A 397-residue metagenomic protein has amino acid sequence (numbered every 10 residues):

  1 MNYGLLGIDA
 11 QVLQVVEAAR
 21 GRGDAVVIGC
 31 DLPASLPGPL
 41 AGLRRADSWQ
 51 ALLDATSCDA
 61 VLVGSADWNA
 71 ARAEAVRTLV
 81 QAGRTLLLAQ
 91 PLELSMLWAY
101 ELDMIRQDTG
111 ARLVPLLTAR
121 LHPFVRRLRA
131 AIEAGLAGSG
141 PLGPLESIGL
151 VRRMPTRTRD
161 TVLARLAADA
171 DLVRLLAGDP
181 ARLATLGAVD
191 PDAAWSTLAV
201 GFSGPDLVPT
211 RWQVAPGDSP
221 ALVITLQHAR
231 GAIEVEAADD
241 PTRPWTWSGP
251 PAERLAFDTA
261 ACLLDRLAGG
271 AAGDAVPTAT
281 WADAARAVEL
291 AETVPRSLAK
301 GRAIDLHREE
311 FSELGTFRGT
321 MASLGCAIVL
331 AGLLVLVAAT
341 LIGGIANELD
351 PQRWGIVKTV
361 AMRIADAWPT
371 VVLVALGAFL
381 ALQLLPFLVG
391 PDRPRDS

Functional and structural regions predicted by a protein language model:
M1-A41, F387-P391: N-terminal Rossmann-like dinucleotide-binding module
L5-A10, C30-A34, V63-D67, A89-L92 (+3 more regions): Structural motif
A41-Q107, I328-L333: Beta-loop-alpha module in the N-terminal Rossmann-like domain of NAD(P)-dependent dehydrogenases, especially those
T85, L92-R159, D169: A contiguous active-site-proximal alpha/beta segment in oxidoreductase catalytic domains
L117-P123, R152-A184, D283-A284, L290: Mid-domain beta-loop-alpha active-site segment that forms a flexible, acidic cofactor/metal-binding surface
L163-T242, S248-A275, E292-P295, D305-G343 (+1 more regions): Contiguous beta-strand/loop segments that form the cofactor/metal-binding neighborhood of enzyme cores
G270-R286: Glycine- and charged-residue-rich phosphate/anionic-cofactor binding loop of Rossmann-like
G344-M362: Membrane-interfacial helical/loop segments at transmembrane boundaries in membrane proteins
